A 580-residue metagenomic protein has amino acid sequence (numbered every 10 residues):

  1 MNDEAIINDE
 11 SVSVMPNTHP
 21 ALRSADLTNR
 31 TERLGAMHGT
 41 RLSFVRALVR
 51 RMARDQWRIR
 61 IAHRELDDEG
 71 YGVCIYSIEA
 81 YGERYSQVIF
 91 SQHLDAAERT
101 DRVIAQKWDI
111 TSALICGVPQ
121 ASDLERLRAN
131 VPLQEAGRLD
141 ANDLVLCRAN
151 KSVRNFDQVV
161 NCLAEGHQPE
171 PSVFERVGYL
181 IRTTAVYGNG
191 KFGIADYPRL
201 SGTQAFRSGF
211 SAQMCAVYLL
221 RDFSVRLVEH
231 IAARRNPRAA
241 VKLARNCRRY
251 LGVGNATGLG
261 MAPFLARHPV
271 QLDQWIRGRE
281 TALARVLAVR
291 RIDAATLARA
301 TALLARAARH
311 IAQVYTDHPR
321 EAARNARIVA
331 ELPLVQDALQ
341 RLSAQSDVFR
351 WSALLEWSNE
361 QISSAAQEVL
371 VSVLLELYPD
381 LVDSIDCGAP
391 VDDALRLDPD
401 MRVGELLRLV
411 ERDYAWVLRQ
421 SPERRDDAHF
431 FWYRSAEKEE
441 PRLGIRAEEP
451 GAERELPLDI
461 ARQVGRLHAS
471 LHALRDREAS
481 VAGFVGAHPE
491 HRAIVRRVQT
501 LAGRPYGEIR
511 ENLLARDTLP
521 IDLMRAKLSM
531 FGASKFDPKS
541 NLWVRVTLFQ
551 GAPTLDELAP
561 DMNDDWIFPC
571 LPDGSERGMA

Functional and structural regions predicted by a protein language model:
N2-E79: Charged, amphipathic alpha-helical stretches
I7-S13, Q168-Q213, R221-D222, R226-V228 (+12 more regions): Acidic, proline/glycine-rich low-complexity IDRs
M37, R41, V45-R50, Q106-G178 (+4 more regions): Ampiphathic alpha-helical segments that act as solvent-exposed interaction surfaces
R50-Q106, G404-E405, A415, A428-W432 (+4 more regions): Amphipathic, interaction-prone secondary-structure segments
V73, E79-L146, Y197, S208 (+10 more regions): Intrinsically disordered, low-complexity regulatory segments enriched in Ser/Thr/Pro and charged residues
V369, L377, F431: Flexible loop/N-cap segments at domain edges
R412-Y414, L418-P422, D427-L548, E557-L558 (+1 more regions): Long C-terminal appendages of very large multidomain proteins
